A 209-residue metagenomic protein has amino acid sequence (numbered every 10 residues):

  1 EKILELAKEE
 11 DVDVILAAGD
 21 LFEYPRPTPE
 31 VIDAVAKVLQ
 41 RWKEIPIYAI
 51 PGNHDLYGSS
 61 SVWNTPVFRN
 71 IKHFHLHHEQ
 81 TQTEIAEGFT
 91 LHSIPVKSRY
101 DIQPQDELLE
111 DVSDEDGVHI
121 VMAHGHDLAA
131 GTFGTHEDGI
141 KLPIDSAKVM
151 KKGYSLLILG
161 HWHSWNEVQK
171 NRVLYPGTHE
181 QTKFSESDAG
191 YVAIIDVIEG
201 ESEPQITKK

Functional and structural regions predicted by a protein language model:
E1-T83, M150-K151: Core catalytic region of metal-dependent phosphoesterases/phosphodiesterases, especially metallo-beta-lactamase-like
L6-D11, V112-D116, E199: Glycine-rich phosphate-binding loop signature in dinucleotide/nucleotide-binding domains
L16, Y48-I50, H77, H92 (+4 more regions): Hydrophobic/aromatic beta-strand patches that form the interior of the parallel beta-sheet core in alpha/beta enzyme
G19-D20, G52-N53, H124, G160-H161 (+1 more regions): Active-site glycine-centered loops adjacent to acidic/histidine catalytic or metal-binding residues that shape
E23, D127, S164: Short active-site segment of divalent metal-dependent hydrolases/proteases that encodes the spacing between
V35, D55-A147, R172, P176-H179: Conserved catalytic scaffold of divalent metal-dependent phosphoesterases
T135-E201: Conserved beta-sheet core of the metallophosphoesterase superfamily
G200-K209: Mid-to-C-terminal polyanion-binding domains and interfaces
